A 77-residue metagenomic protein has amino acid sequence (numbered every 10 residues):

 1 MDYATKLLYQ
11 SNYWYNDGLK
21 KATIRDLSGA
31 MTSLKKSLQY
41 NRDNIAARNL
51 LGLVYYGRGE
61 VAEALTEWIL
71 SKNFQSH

Functional and structural regions predicted by a protein language model:
M1-Y13: TPR-adjacent "capping" and linker segments in tetratricopeptide-repeat scaffold/adaptor proteins
L38-Q39, L70-N73: Conserved structural position within tetratricopeptide repeats
